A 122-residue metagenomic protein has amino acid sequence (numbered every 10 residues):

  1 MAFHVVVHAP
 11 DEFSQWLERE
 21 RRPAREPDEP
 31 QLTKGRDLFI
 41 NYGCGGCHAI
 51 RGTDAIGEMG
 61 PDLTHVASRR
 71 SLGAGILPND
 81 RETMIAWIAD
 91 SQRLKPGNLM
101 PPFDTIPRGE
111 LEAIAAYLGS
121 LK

Functional and structural regions predicted by a protein language model:
M1, G46, G60-L63, W87-A115: Axial heme c-ligation environment in periplasmic c-type cytochrome domains
M1-Q15, G45: Extracellular/periplasmic metallocenter environments
V7-A9, R51, A67: A mature extracytoplasmic/lumenal domain signature
D11-I40: Electrostatic cytochrome c docking/interface patches
R21-A24, S71-G75: Second-shell loop/turn segments in exported
R36-D62, R69-A74, A89-P96, S120-K122: Periplasmic/extracellular electron-transfer cofactor-ligation site, primarily the c-type cytochrome heme-c attachment
F39-N41, I76-N79, M100-I106: Flexible gly/pro/ser-rich segments immediately N-terminal to CXXCH heme-c attachment motifs in exported/periplasmic
